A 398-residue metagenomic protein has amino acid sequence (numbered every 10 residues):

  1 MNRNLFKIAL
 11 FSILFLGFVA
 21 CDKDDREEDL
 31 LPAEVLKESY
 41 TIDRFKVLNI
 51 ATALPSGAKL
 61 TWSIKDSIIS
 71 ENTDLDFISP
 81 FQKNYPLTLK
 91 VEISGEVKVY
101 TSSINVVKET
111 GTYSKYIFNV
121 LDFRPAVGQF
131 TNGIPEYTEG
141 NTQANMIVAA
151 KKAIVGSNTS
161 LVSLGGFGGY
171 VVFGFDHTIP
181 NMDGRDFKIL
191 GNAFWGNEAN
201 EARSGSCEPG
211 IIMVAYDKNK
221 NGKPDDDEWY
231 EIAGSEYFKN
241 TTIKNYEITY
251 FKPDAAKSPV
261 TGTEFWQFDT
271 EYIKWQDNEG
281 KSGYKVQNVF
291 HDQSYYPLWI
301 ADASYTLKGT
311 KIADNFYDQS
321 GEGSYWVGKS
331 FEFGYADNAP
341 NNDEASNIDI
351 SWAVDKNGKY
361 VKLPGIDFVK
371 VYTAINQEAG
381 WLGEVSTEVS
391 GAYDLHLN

Functional and structural regions predicted by a protein language model:
M1-I8, S12-R44, E96-S103, T110-G111: Bacterial Sec-dependent N-terminal signal peptides
D43-L54: A short beta-strand segment in extracellular, disulfide-stabilized domains
P55-T61: Solvent-exposed loop segments of extracellular immunoglobulin-like
S63-F77: Surface-exposed, flexible coil segments in extracellular/virion-facing regions
K83-L87, D367: Exposed beta-strand face motif in extracellular beta-rich ectodomains
L89-V91: Hydrophobic/tyrosine-rich beta-strand signature of extracellular beta-sandwich/beta-rich modules, prominently
N105-E208, A233-N398: A domain-level signal for the mature, folded cores of soluble proteins
A199-G205, K218-E228: Acidic, glycine-anchored loop motifs typical of Ca2+
